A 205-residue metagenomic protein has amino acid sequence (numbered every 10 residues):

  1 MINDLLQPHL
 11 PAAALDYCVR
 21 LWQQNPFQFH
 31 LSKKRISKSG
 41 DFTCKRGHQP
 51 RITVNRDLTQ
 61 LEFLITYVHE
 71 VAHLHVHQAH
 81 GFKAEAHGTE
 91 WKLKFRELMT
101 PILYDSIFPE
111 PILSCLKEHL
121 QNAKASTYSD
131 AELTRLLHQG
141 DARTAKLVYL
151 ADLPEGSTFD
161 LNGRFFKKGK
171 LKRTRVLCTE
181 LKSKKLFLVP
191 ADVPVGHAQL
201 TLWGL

Functional and structural regions predicted by a protein language model:
M1: Arg/Lys-rich, positively charged N-terminal/basic patches that mediate binding to nucleic acids
D4-Q7, A12-K45, R51, D57 (+1 more regions): Metalloprotease/metallohydrolase-associated module, dominated by Zn2+-dependent proteases
Q60: Conserved short loop/helix modules at catalytic or binding sites in compact beta-alpha or helix-hairpin-helix contexts
I65-Q78: Active-site recognition of the HExxH zinc-binding catalytic motif
